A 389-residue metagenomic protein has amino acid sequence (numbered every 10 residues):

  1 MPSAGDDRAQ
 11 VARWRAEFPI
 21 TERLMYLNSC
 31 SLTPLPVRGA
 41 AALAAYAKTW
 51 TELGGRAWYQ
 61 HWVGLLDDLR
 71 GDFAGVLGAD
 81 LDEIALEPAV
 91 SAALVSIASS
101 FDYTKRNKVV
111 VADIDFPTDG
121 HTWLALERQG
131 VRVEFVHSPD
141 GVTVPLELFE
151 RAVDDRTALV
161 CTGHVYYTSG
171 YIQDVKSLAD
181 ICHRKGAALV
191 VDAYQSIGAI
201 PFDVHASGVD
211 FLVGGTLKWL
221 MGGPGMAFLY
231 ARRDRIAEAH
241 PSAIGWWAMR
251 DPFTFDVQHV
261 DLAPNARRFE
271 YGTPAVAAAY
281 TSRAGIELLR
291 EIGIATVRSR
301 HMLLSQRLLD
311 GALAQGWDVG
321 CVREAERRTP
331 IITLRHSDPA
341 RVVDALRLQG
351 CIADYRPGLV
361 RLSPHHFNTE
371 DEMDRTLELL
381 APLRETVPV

Functional and structural regions predicted by a protein language model:
M1-V389: Pyridoxal 5′-phosphate
